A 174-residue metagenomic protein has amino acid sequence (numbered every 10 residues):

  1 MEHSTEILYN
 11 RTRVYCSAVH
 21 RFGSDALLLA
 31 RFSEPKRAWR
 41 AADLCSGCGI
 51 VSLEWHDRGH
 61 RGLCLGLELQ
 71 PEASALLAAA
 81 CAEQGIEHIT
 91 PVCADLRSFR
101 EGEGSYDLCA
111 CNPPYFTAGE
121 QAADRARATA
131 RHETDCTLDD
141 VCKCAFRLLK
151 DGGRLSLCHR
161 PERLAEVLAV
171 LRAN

Functional and structural regions predicted by a protein language model:
M1-K36: Class I SAM-dependent transferase core
S17, L65, T129, G152-L155: Conserved short-loop catalytic and cofactor-binding motifs
F22, C136-N174: Conserved Class I SAM-dependent methyltransferase catalytic core
F22-A26, C48, A73, T134 (+1 more regions): Conserved donor sugar-nucleotide recognition element shared by glycan-biosynthetic enzymes
R31-E103, L108-C111, T117-A122, E162: Conserved SAM/SAH cofactor-binding pocket of Class I
A38-A41, A130, L149: Long alpha-helical scaffolds
E68, E133, E166: Acidic-residue sensor for enzyme active/binding pockets
P113-D140, C144-R147: Mobile active-site "lid"/loop adjacent to the S-adenosyl-L-methionine
